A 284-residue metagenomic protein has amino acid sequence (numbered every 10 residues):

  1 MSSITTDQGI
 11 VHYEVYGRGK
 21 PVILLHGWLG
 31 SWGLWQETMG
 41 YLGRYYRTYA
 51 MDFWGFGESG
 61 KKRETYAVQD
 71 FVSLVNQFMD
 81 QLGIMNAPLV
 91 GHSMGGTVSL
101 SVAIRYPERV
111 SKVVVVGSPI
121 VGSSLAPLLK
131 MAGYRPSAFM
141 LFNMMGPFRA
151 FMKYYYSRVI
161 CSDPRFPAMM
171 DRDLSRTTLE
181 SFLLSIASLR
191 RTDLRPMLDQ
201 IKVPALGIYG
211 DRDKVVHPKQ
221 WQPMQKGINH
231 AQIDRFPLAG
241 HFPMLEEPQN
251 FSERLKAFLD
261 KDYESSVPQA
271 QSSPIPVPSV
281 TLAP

Functional and structural regions predicted by a protein language model:
G9, E14-E58: Conserved HGGG/HGGXW glycine-rich cap/lid loop of the alpha/beta-hydrolase fold
Y49-V90, E253: Active-site loop/oxyanion-hole signature of alpha/beta-hydrolase fold enzymes
I104-R105, S111-F142: Flexible "cap/lid" loop of the alpha/beta hydrolase fold
S124-L128, N143-Q200: Conserved alpha/beta-hydrolase catalytic His-Asp/Glu region
I201, G207-Y209: Short beta-strand/loop motif that positions the catalytic acidic residue of the alpha/beta-hydrolase fold
V203, H217-K226: Short alpha-helix in the alpha/beta-hydrolase fold that links the catalytic acid
R212-V216: Acidic catalytic loop of the alpha/beta-hydrolase fold
A231-P284: Catalytic active-site module of serine/aspartate enzymes centered on a nucleophile-bearing elbow/loop
